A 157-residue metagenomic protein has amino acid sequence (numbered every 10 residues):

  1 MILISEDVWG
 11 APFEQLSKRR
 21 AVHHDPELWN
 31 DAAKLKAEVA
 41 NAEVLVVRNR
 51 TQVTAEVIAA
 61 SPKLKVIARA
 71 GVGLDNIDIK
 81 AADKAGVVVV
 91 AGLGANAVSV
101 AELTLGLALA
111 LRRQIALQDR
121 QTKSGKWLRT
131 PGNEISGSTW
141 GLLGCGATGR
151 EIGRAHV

Functional and structural regions predicted by a protein language model:
M1-V44: N-terminal glycine-/charge-rich "phosphate-binding" loop or analogous flexible N-terminal tail
D7-W9, E27-N30, N49-Q52, V72-G73 (+1 more regions): Short beta->alpha connector loops
F13-L16, L35-K36, I58, I79 (+1 more regions): Short amphipathic alpha-helical segments and helix-helix/interface helices
H23, E43-D119, N133, S138 (+1 more regions): Phosphate/diphosphate ligand-binding glycine-rich loop within oxidoreductases
H24-N30, R48-N49, R120-L128: Short gly/ser/thr-rich secondary-structure transition/capping motifs
A32-L35, T54, P131: Acidic, amphipathic alpha-helical patches
T130-H156: Rossmann-like dinucleotide/phosphate-binding beta-alpha-beta segment
